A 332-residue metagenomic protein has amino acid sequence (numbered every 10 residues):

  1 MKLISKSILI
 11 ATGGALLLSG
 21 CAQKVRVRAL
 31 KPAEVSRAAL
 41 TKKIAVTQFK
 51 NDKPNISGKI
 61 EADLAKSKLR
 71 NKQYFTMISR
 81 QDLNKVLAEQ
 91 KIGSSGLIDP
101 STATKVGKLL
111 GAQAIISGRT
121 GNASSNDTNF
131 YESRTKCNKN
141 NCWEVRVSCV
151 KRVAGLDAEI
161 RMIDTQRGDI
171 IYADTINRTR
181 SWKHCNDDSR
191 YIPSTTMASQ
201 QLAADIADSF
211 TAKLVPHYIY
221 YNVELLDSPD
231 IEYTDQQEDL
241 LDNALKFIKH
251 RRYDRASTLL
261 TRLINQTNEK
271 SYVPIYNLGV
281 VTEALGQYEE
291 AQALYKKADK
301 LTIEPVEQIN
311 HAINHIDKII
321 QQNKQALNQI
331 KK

Functional and structural regions predicted by a protein language model:
M1-L9: Bacterial N-terminal signal peptides that target proteins for export
A15, A38, L109-A112, N268: Alpha-helix termination/capping residues and helix-transition junctions
C21-L40, V150-D157, R161-Y272, V281-K332: C-terminal/domain-edge helix-coil "capping" segments
L40-S124, R167-Y172, E283, K300-I303 (+1 more regions): N-terminal segment of the mature soluble domain
D52-S57, S95-D99, G107-K108, S148 (+2 more regions): Extracytoplasmic/periplasmic, Sec-exported soluble proteins
S124-V153, S181-H184, S189: Mixed-charge, low-complexity intrinsically disordered segments
